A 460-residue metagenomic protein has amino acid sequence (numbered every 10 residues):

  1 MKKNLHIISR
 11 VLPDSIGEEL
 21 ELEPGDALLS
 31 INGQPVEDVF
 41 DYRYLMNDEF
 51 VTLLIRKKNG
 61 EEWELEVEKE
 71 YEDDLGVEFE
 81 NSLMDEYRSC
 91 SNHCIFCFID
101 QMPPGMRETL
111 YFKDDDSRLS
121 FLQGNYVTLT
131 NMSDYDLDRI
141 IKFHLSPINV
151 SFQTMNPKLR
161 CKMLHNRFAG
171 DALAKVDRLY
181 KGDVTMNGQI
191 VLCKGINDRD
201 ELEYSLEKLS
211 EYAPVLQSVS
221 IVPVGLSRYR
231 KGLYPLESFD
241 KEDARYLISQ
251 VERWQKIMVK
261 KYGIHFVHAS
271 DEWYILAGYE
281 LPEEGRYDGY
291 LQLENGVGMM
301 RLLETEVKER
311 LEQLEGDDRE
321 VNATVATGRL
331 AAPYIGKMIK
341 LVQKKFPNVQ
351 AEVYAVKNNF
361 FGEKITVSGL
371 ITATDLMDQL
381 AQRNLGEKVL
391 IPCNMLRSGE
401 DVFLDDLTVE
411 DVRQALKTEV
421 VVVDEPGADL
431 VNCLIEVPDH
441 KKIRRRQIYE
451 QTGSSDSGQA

Functional and structural regions predicted by a protein language model:
M1-L12: PDZ/PDZ-like groove recognition
I7, G278-A460: Radical SAM enzyme core and accessory elements
G17, G25-L28, L53, C97: Terminal peptide-recognition signature
E19-E37: Conserved PDZ fold ligand-binding element
Q34-Y42, E61-E64: Short, Lys/Arg- and Gly-enriched loop/turn segments at beta-strand edges
G60-E62, K69-V215, G225-W254: Conserved Radical SAM active-site core
P147-N149, T185-N187, S218-S220, F266-H268 (+1 more regions): Structural preference for beta-strand elements that scaffold enzyme active sites
I196, L216-E242, Y262-G285, K357-E363 (+1 more regions): Flexible glycine/acidic-rich beta-alpha junction loops that bind and position SAM and/or redox cofactors in anaerobic
